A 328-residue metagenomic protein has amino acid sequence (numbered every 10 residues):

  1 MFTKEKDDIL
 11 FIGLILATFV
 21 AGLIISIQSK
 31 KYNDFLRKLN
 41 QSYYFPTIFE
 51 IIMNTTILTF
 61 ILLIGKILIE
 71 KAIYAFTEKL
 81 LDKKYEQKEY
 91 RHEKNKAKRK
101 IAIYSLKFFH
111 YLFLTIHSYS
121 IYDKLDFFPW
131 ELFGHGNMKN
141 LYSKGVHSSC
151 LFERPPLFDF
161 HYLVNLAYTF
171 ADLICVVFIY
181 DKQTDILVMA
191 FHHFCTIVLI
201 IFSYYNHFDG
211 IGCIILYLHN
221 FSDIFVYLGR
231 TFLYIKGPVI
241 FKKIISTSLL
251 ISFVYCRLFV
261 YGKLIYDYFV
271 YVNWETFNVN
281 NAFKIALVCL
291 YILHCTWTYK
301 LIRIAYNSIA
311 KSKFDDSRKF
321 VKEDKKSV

Functional and structural regions predicted by a protein language model:
M1-G210, R230-F253, F259-Y291, T296-V328: Membrane-helix and juxtamembrane interface regions of eukaryotic multi-pass membrane proteins
L216-N220, L250-V254: Transmembrane helix-bundle signature of multi-pass membrane transporters/permeases
L218-G229: Alpha-helical transmembrane segments and their membrane-interface exit regions
